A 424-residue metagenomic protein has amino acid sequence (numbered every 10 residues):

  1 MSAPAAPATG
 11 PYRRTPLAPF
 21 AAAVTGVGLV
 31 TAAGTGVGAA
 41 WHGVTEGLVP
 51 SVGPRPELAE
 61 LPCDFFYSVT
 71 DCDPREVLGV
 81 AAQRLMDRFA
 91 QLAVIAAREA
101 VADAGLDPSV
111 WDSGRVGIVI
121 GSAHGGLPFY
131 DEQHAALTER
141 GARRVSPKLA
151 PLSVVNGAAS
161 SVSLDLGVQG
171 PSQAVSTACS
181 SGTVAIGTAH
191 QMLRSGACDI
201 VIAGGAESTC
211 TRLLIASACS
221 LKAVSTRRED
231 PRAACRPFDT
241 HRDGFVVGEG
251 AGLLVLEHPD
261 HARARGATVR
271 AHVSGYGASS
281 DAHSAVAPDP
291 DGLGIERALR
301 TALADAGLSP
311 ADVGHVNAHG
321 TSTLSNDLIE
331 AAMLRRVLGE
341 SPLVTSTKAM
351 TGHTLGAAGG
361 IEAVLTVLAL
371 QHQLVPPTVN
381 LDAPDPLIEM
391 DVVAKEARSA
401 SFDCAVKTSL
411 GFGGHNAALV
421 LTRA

Functional and structural regions predicted by a protein language model:
M1-A82, A104, D260-H272, V364-T378 (+2 more regions): ACP-dependent fatty acid/polyketide chain-elongation machinery
M1-V24, P108-S113, A306-D312, E389-A424: Flexible, low-complexity linker/loop segments at domain and module junctions
A21-T25, V49-P54, E229-A306, H315: Condensing-enzyme catalytic core mediating Claisen C-C bond formation in acyl metabolism
V24, T45-T177, A206-I215, P310-N326: Conserved beta-ketoacyl condensing-enzyme motif
G26, V44, A97, I118 (+11 more regions): Conserved small-residue
G53, E139-S146, G187, Q191 (+3 more regions): Glycine-/small-residue-rich "gating" segment that lines the acyl/pantetheine channel and substrate pocket
A93-L106, V155-A159, S163-E207, F245-A267 (+2 more regions): Active-site-proximal alpha-helical scaffold in enzymes
G125-F129, S208-C235, A278-R297, T321-M333 (+2 more regions): Active-site-adjacent elements of ketosynthase-type condensing enzymes
